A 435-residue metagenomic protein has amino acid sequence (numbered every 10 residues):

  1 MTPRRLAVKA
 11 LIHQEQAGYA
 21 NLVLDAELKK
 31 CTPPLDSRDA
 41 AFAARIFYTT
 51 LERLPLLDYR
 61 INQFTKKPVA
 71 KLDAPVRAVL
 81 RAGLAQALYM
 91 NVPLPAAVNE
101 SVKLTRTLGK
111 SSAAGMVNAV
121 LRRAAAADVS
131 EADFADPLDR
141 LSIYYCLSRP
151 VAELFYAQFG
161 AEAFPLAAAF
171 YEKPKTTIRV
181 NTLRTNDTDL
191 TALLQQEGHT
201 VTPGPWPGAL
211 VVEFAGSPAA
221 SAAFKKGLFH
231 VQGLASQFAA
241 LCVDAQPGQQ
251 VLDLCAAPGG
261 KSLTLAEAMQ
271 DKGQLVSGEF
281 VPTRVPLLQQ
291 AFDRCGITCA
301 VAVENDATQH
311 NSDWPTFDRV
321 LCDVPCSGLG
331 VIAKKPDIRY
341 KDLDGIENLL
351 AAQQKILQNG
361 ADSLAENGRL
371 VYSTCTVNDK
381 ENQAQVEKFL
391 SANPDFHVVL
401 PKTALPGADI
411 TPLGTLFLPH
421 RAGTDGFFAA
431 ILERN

Functional and structural regions predicted by a protein language model:
M1-N435: S-adenosylmethionine
